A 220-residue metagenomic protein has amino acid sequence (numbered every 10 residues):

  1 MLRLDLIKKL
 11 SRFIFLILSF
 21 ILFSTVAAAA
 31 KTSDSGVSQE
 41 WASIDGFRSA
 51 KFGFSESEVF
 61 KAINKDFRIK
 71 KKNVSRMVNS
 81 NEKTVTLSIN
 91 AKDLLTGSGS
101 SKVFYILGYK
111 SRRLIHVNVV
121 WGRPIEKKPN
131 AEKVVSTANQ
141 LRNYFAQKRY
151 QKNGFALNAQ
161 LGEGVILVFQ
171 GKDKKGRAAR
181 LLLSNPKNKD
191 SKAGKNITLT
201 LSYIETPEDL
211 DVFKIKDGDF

Functional and structural regions predicted by a protein language model:
M1-D5, S24, W41: Helix-centric, low-specificity signal for extended rod-like, repetitive segments
L2-F15: Bacterial N-terminal signal peptides that target proteins for export
L2-L4, L95, F220: Short, aromatic- and cysteine-enriched interfacial helices/patches that mediate contacts at lipid membranes
F13-S24: Bacterial N-terminal signal peptides
T25-A29: Sec/Tat signal peptide C-region and signal peptidase I cleavage site
A30-M77, N81-E82, H116-F220: Non-cytosolic coordination micro-motifs
M77-E126: Mid-chain, structured segments of secreted extracytoplasmic proteins
